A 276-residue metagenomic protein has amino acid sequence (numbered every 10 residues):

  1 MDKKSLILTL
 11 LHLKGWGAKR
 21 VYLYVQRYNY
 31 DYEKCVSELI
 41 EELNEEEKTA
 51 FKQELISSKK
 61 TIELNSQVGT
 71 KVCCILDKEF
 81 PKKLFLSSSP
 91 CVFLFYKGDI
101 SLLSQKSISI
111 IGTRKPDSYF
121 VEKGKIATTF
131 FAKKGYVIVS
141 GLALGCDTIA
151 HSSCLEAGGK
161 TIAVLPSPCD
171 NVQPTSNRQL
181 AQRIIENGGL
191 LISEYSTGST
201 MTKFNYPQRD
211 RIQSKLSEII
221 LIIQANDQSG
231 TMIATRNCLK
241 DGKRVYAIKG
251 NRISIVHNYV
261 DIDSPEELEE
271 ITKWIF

Functional and structural regions predicted by a protein language model:
M1-K125, T129: Short, positively charged patches
I75-F276: Glycine-biased, small-residue-rich flexible motifs in mid-sequence functional cores and linkers
